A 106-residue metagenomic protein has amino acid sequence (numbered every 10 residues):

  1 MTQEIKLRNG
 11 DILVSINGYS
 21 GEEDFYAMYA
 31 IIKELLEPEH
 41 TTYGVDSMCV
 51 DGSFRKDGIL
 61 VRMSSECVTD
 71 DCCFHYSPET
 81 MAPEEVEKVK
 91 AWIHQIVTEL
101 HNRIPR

Functional and structural regions predicted by a protein language model:
M1-M48: Negatively charged, low-complexity tracts enriched in Asp/Glu with abundant Ser/Thr
L7-N9, I16-G18, K56, S65 (+1 more regions): Surface-exposed beta-strand edges and flanking loops
V14, I32, F54, V61 (+3 more regions): Hydrophobic beta-strand residues in large extracellular and virion-surface proteins
S20-M28, E85-W92, I96: Short amphipathic alpha-helical segments
L36-Y43, E87-R106: Acidic, proline/glycine-rich low-complexity IDRs
T41-V68: Short, intrinsically disordered low-complexity segments
V61-A91: Intrinsically disordered, low-complexity regulatory segments enriched in Ser/Thr/Pro and charged residues
